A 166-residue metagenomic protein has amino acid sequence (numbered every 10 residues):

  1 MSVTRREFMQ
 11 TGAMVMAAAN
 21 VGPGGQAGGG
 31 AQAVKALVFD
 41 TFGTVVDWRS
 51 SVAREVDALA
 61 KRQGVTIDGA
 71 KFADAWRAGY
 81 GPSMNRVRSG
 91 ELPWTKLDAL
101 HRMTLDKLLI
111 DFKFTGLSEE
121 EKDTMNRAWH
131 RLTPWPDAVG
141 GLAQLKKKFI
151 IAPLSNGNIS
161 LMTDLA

Functional and structural regions predicted by a protein language model:
M1, G29-G30, Q144: Generic structural signal for beta-strand residues in well-ordered domains
M1-M16: N-terminal secretory signal peptides and thylakoid transit peptides that target proteins across membranes
M14, P82, K148-I151: A general structural signal for well-ordered secondary-structure junctions
M16-A31: Bacterial Sec-dependent signal peptides at the C-terminal "C-region" and cleavage site
A17-N20, S50, R54, M162 (+1 more regions): Alpha-helical transmembrane segments and their juxtamembrane interfaces
G30-P136: N-terminal helical cap/lid subdomain that shapes the substrate entry/recognition surface in HAD-like hydrolases
E120-L132, A138-A166: Substrate-recognition element of Asp-dependent hydrolases with the DxDx(T/V) motif
